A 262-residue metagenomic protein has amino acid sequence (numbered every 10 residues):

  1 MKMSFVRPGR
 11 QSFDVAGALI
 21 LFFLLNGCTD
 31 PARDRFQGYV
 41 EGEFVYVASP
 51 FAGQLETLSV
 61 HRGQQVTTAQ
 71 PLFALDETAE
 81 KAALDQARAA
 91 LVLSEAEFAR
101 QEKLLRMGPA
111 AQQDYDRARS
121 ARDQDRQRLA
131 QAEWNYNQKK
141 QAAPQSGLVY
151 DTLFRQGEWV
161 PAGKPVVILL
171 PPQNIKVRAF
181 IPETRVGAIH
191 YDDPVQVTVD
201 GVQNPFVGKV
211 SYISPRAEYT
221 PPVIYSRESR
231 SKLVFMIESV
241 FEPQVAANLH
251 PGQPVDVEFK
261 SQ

Functional and structural regions predicted by a protein language model:
L24-G27: C-terminal motif of bacterial Sec signal peptides marking the signal peptidase cleavage site
A32-P50, Q127-P144, L169: Short beta-strand-turn/beta-hairpin segments enriched in glycine/proline and small hydrophobics that form edge-strand
R33-A90, M107, Y150-R155, P182-T184 (+2 more regions): Long, amphipathic coiled-coil "stalk"/hairpin helices in large membrane-associated assemblies
Y39-V40, E56-S59, Q65-P71, A142-Q196 (+2 more regions): Surface-exposed patches in structured soluble domains
P50, R216-E228: Short, solvent-exposed secondary-structure boundary/capping segments
P71, E77-T78, Y115, P165 (+3 more regions): Short, surface-exposed secondary-structure boundary micro-motifs
A79-W134, T152, V177: Alpha-helical coiled-coil segments
F180-V207, S229-V257: Surface-exposed connector loops and short turns at secondary-structure junctions
